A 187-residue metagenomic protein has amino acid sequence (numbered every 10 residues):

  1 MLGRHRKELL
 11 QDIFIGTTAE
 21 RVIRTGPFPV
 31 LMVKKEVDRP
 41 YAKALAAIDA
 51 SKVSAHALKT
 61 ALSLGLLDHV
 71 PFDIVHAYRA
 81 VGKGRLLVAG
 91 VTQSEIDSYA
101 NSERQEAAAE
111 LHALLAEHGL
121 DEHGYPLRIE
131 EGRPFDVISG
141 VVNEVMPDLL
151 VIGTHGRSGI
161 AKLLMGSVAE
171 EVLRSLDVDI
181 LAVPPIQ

Functional and structural regions predicted by a protein language model:
M1-V37, G140-Q187: Gly/Ser-rich helix-loop-strand patches that form or flank binding pockets for ribonucleotide-derived cofactors
V37, A50-S51, E131, R157: Short beta->alpha junction loops/turns
R39, K43-D97, N101, L120 (+4 more regions): Small/aliphatic-rich secondary-structure junction motif
N101-H112: Short, surface-exposed alpha-helical segments at coil->helix boundaries
L114, V137-V141: CheY-like receiver
I129-V137: Charged docking surfaces used in two-component/phosphorelay signaling
